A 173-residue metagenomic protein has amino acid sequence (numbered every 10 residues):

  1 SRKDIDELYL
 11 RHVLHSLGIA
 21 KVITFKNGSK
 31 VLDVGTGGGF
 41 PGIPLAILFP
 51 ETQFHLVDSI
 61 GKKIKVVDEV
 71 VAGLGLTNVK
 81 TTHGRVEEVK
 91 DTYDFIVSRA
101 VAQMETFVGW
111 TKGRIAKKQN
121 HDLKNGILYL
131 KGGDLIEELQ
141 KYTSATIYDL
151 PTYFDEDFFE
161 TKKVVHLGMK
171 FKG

Functional and structural regions predicted by a protein language model:
R2-A20: Conserved SAM-binding loop and adjacent beta-strand
L14-S98, V108: Conserved SAM/SAH cofactor-binding pocket of Class I
G73-L76, A116-H121: Arginine/glycine-rich "motif VI" loop of SF2 helicases in the C-terminal RecA-like domain
G84, T111, L130-G133: Non-DNA-binding regulatory cores of transcription-related proteins, predominantly C-terminal effector-binding
A100-Q103, L135: Short glycine-rich anion-binding loops that position phosphate/pyrophosphate groups of nucleotides and phosphorylated
M104-R114: A short, conserved alpha-helix within the catalytic core of class I
Q119-D134: Conserved beta-strand signature within the Rossmann-like core of class I S-adenosyl-L-methionine
G132-G173: Active-site capping/gating segments
